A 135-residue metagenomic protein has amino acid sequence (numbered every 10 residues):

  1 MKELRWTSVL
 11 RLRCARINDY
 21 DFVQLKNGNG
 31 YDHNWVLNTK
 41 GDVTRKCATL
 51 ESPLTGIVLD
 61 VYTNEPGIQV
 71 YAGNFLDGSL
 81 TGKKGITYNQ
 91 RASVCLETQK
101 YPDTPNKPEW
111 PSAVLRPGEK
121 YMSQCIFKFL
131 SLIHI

Functional and structural regions predicted by a protein language model:
M1-P53, V58-D60: Active-site/ligand-binding surface loops and adjacent short beta/alpha elements that line catalytic pockets across
N38, V43-Y101: Acidic/His-leaning functional-site neighborhoods
T49, W110-V114: Beta-strand-rich interaction surfaces with strong enrichment in secreted/lumenal proteins
A72, F129-S131: Amphipathic alpha-helical hairpins/coiled-coils and adjacent low-complexity
P102-K107: Short, structured beta-strand/loop micro-motifs enriched in basic residues and often containing a Trp
P117-F129: Short Pro-Gly-centered flexible turn/kink motifs
I133-I135: Conserved small/polar residues in nucleotide/adenosyl-binding loops
